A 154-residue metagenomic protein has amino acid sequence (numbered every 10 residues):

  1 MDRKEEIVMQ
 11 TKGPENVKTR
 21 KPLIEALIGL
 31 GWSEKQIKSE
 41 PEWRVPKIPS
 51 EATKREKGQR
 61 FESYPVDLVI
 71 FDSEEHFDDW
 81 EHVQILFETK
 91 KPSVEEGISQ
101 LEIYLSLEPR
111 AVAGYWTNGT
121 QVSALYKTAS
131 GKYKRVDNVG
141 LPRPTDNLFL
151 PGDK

Functional and structural regions predicted by a protein language model:
M1-A113, T120-K154: A short, conserved, highly charged catalytic patch centered on acidic carboxylates
